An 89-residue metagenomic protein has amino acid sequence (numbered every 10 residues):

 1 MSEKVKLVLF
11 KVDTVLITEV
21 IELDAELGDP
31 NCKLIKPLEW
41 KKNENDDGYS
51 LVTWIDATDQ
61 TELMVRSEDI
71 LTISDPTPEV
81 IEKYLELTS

Functional and structural regions predicted by a protein language model:
S2-S89: Conserved RNA-binding domains used in RNP assembly and mRNA/RNA metabolism
